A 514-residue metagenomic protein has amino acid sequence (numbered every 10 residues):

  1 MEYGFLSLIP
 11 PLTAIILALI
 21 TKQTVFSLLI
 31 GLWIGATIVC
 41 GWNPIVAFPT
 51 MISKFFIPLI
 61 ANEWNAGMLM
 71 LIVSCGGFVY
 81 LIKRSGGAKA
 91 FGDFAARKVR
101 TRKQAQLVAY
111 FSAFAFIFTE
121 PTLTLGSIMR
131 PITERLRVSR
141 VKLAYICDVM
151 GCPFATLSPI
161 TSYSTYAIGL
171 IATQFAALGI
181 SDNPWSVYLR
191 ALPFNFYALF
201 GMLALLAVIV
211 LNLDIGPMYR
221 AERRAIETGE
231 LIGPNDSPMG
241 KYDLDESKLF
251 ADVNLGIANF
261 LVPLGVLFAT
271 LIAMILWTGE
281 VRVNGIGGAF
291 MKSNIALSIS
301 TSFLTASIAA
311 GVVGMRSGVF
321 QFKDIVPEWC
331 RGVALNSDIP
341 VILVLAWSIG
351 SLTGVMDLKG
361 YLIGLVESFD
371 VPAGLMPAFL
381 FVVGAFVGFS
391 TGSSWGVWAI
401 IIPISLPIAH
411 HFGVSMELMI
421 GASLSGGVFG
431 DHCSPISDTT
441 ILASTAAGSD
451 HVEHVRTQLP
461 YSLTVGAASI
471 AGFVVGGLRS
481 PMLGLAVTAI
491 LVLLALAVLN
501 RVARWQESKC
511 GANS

Functional and structural regions predicted by a protein language model:
M1-L71, F196-A198, I209-V210, E227-S348 (+2 more regions): Hydrophobic transmembrane alpha-helices of multi-pass small-molecule transporters
E2-L8, G67, I299-T305, G364-M376 (+1 more regions): Structural signature of hydrophobic alpha-helical transmembrane segments
P11-K22, G384-G388, P407-A409, S444: Generic transmembrane alpha-helix motif of multi-pass integral membrane proteins
I15, L59, V73-Y80, A109-F118 (+11 more regions): Hydrophobic alpha-helical transmembrane segments of multi-pass small-molecule transporters/permeases
S27-G35, I72, A109-A113, T122-L123 (+14 more regions): Alpha-helical transmembrane segments of multi-pass membrane proteins, especially transporters and channels
P44-A144, V319-F412: Membrane-embedded alpha-helical segments and adjacent helix-loop junctions characteristic of multi-pass solute
A95-W185, S390-F429, T439-V455, A495-R501: Hydrophobic transmembrane alpha-helices that form the pore/transport pathway of multi-pass ion and small-solute
E134-L231, S247-A258, T440-V498: Membrane-core helix-loop-helix motifs of multi-pass transport proteins
